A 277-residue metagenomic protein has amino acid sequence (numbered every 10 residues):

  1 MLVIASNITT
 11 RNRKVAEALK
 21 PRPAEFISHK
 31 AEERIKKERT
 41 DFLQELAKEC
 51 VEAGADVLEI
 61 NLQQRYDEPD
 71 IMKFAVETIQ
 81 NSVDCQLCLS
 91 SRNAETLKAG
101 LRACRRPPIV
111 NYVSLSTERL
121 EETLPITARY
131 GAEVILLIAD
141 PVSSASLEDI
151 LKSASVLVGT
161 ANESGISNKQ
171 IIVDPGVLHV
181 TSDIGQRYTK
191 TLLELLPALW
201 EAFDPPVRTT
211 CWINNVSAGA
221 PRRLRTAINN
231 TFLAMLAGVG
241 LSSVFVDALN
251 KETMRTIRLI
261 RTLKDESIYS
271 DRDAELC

Functional and structural regions predicted by a protein language model:
M1-E45, N111-L115, P141-L147, S217-T226: Active-site mouth loops of central-metabolism enzymes
T10-R11, L62-P69, L87, E95 (+4 more regions): Short, small-residue-enriched loops and turns at beta-alpha junctions that line or gate enzyme active sites
A31, V51-C85, V177-G185: Glycine-rich, proline-tolerant flexible connector loops at the mouths of alpha/beta enzymes
E59-Q64, C85-N93, P108-E118, I135-I138 (+2 more regions): Catalytic beta/alpha-barrel core
E68-R105, K190-T209: Alpha-helix-loop-beta-strand connector modules within alpha/beta enzyme cores
E121-E122, A128-C277: Catalytic alpha/beta core domains of metabolic enzymes, predominantly
